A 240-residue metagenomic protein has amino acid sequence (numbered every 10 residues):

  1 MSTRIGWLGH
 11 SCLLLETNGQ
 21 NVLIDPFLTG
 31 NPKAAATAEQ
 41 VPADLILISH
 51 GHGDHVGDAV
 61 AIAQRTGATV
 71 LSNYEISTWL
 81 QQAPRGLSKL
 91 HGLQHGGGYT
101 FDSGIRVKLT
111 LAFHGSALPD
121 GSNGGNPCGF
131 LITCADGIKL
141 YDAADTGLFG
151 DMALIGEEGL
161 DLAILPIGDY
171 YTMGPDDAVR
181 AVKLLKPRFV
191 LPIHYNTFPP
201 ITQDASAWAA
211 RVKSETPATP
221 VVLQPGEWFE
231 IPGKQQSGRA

Functional and structural regions predicted by a protein language model:
M1-L23, L28-N31, R106, D204-T219 (+2 more regions): Zn-dependent metallo-beta-lactamase
S2-R4, Q64-T69, I138-L140: Short active-site oxyanion
L14-H52, G57-A61, S72-E75, G115-N123 (+1 more regions): Pre-active-site segment of Zn-dependent metallo-hydrolases
L15-N18, F101-S103, I132-D136: Active-site beta-strand termini and strand-to-loop segments that position acidic
L23-P26, A43-G51, L71-Y74, L140-A144 (+3 more regions): Active-site neighborhood of phospho(di)ester-bond hydrolases with catalytic His/Asp-centered motifs
G30-N31, H52-G57, S77-L80, G97-T100 (+5 more regions): Active-site environment of divalent metal-dependent phosphoester hydrolases
T69, S77, Q81-F101, V179 (+1 more regions): Binuclear metal-ion centers of metallo-dependent hydrolases, dominated by the metallo-beta-lactamase
S116-C128, T133-L184: Active-site-proximal loop/helix segments of hydrolase catalytic cores
